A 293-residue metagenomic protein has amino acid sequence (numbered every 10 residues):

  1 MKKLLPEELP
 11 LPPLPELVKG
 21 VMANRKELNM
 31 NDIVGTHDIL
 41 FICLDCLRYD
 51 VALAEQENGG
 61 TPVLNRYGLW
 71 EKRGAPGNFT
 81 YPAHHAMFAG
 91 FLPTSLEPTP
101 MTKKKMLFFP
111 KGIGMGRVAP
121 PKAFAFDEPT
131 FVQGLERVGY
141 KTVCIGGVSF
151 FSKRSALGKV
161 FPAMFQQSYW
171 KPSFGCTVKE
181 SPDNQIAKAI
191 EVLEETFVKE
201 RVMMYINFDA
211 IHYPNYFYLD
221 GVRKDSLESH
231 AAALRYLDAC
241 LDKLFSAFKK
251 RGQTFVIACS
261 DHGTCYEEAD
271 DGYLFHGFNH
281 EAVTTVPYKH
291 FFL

Functional and structural regions predicted by a protein language model:
M1-L293: Catalytic domains that recognize anionic headgroups
